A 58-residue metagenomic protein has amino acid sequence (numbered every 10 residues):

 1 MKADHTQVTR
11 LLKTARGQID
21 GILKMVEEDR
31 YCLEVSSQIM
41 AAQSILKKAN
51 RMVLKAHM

Functional and structural regions predicted by a protein language model:
M1-M58: Solvent-exposed interaction patches of small proteins and small membrane subunits
